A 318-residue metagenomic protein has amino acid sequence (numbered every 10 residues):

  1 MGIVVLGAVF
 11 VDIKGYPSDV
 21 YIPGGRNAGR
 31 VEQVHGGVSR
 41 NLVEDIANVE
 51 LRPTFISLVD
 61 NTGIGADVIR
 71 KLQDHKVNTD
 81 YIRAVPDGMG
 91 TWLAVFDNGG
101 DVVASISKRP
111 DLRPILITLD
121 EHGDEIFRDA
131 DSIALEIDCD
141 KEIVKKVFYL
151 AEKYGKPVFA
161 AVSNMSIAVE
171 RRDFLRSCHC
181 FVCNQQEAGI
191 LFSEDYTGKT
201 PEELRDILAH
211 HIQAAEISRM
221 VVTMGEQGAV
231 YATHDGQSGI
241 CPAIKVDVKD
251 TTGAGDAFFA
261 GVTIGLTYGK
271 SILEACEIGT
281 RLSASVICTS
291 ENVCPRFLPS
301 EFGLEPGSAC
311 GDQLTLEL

Functional and structural regions predicted by a protein language model:
M1-D74, V248, L314-L318: Glycine-rich phosphate/adenosyl-contacting loop at the front of the ribokinase-like
I3-V4, E194, G198-L318: Conserved phosphate-binding/catalytic region of the ribokinase-like
V20-A28, N184, G239-A243: Short glycine/proline- and charge-enriched loop/turn segments that cap or connect secondary-structure elements
K71-P86: A glycine-rich helix N-cap at a beta->alpha junction
A84, A94-S132, I137: Conserved phosphate-binding/catalytic loop of the ribokinase/pfkB sugar-kinase fold
E125-I126, D173-F174, Q213: Structural alpha-helical scaffold elements that stabilize or flank donor/cofactor-binding regions in carbohydrate
S132-E203, Q227-G228: Conserved beta-alpha-beta core of the PfkB/ribokinase-like small-molecule kinase fold
